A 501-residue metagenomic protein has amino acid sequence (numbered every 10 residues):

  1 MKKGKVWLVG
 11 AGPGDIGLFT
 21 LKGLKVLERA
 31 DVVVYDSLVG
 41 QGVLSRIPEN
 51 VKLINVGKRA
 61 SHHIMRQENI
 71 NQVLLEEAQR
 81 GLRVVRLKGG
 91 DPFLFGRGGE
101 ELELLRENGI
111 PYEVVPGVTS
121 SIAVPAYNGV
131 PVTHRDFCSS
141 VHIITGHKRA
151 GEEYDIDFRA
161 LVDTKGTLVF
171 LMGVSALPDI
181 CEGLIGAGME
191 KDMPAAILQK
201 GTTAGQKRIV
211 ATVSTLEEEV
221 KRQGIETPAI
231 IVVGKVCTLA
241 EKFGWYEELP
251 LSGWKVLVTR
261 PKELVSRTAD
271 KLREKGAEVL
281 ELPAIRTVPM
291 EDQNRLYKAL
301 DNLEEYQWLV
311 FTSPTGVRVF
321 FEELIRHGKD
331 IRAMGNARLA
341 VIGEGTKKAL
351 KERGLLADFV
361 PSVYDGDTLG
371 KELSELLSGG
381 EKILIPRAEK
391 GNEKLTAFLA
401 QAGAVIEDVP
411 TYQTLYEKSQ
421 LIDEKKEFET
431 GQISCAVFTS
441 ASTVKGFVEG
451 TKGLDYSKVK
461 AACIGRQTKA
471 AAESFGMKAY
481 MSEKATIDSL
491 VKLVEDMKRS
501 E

Functional and structural regions predicted by a protein language model:
M1-I16, L21-V118, A123, R222 (+4 more regions): Class I S-adenosyl-L-methionine
K5-L8, D31-V33, V51-I54, L82-R86 (+13 more regions): Structural motif
P13-G14, V51, A60, R66-I70 (+4 more regions): Signature of uroporphyrinogen-III synthase
D15, D91-T164, I209, F359-D365 (+1 more regions): Class I SAM-dependent methyltransferase SAM-binding "motif I" and its flanking Rossmann-like core
F19, D31, Y35, S45 (+15 more regions): Catalytic cores of large soluble enzymes that bind and process phosphate-bearing ligands
Q41, I70-E77, Y127-P131, Y154-F158 (+1 more regions): Short, charged beta->alpha transition segments
E103-L104, T119, A123-A126, V132 (+9 more regions): Acidic, glycine-enriched active-site microenvironments
G151-A196: Conserved anion/nucleotide-ligand pocket segment
